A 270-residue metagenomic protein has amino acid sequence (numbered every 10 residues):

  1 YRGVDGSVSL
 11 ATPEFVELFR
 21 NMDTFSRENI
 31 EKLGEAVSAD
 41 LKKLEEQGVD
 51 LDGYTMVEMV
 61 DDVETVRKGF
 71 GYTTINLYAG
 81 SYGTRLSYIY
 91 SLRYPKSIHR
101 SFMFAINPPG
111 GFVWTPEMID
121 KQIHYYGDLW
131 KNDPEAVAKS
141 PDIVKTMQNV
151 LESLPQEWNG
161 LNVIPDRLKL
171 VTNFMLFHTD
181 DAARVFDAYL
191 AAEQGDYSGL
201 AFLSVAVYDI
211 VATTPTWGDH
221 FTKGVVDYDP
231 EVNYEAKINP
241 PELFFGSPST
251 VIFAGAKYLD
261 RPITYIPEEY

Functional and structural regions predicted by a protein language model:
Y1-D166, T222, Y228-Y270: Gly/Pro-rich cap/lid or specificity-loop segments adjacent to the active site
W130-G224: Alpha/beta-hydrolase-fold enzymes
